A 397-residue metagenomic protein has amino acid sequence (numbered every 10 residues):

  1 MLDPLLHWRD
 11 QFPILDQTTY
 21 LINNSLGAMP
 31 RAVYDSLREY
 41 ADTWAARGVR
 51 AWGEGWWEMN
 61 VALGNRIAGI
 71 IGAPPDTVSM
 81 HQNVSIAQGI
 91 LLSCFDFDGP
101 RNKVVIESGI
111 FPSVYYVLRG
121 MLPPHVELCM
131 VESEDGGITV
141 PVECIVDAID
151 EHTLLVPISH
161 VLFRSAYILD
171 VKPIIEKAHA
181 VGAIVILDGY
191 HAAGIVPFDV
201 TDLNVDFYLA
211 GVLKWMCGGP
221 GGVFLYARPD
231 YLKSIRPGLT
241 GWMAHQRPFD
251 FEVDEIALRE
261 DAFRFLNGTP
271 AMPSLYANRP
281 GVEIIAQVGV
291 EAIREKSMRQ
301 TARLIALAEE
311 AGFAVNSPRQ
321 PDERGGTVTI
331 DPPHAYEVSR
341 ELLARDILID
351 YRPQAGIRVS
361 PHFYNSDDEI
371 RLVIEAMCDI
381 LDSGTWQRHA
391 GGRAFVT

Functional and structural regions predicted by a protein language model:
M1-T397: Pyridoxal 5′-phosphate
